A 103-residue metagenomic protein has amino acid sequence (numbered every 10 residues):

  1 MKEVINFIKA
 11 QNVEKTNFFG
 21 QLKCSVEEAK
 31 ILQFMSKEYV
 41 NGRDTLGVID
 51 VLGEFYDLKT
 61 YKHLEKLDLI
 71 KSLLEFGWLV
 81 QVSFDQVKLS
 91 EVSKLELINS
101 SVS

Functional and structural regions predicted by a protein language model:
M1-S103: Intrinsically disordered, low-complexity N-terminal extensions of AAA+/P-loop NTPases that precede the structured
